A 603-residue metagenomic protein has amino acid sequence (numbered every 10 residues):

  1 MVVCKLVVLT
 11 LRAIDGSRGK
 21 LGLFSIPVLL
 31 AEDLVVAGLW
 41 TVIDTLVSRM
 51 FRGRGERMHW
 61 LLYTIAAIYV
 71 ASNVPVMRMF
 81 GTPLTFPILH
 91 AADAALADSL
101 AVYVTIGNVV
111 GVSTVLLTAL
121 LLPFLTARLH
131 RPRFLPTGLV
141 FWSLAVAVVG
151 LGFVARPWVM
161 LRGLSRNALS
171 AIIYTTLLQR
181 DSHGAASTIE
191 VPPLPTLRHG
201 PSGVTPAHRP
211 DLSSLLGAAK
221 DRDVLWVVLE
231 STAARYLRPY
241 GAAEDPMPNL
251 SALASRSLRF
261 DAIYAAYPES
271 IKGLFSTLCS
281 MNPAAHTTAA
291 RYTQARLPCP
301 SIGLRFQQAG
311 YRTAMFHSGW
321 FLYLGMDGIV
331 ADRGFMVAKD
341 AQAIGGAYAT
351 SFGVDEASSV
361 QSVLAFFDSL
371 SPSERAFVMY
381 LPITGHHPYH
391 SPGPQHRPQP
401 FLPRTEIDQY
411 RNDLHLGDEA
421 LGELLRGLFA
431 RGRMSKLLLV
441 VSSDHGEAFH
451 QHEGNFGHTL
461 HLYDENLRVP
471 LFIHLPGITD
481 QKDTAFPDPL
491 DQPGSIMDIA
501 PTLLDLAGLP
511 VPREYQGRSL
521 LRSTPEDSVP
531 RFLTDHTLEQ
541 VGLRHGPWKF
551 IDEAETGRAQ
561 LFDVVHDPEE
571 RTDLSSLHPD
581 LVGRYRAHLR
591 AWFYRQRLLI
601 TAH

Functional and structural regions predicted by a protein language model:
M1-Q179: Transmembrane and membrane-interface helices of multi-pass, inner-membrane envelope-modifying transferases
L23-L29, A289-T293, A347-S351, I407-R411 (+5 more regions): Active-site rim elements
L96-L100, F153-D181, L520, R544-H603: C-terminal accessory region downstream of the catalytic core in glycan-modifying enzymes
W142-W226, S231-T405, G427, L520: Active-site-proximal alpha/beta segments of enzymes that process anionic O-linked groups
P248, L297-P300, A357, Q361 (+4 more regions): A structural signal for well-ordered alpha-helical segments within the folded catalytic domains of diverse enzymes
P300, L304-A309, P476-T479, T484-E526 (+1 more regions): Non-catalytic, well-ordered alpha-helical segments in soluble enzyme domains
F429, R433-D483: Histidine-centered active-site microenvironments of extracellular/periplasmic hydrolases and transferases
A448-F449, A500, L504-V564: C-terminal cap/loop subdomain of S1 sulfatases and analogous C-terminal strand-loop tails that border
